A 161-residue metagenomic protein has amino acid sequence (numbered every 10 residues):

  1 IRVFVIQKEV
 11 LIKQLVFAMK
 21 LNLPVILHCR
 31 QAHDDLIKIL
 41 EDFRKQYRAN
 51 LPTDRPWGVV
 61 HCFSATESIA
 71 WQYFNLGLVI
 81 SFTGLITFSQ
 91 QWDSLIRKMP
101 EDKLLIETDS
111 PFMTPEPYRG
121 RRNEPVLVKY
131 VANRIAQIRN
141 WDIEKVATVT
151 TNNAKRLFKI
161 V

Functional and structural regions predicted by a protein language model:
I1, C62-A65, Y118-N123: Active-site-adjacent loop and "lid" segments of alpha/beta metabolic enzymes
I1-I12, R30, R122-K129, E144 (+1 more regions): Non-membrane alpha-helical structural segments and their capping/turn regions in soluble enzymes
V3-K103: Catalytic pocket-lining loop regions of alpha/beta-barrel enzymes, especially the amidohydrolase/enolase/GH5 lineages
F17, V126-V161: Mid-to-C-terminal alpha-helical segments outside catalytic/metal-binding sites
I39, P115, L157: Residues that scaffold the ATP/ADP-binding catalytic core of kinase and kinase-like folds
T87, T108, T150-T151: Ser/Thr-centric signal marking residues that sit in or immediately flank functional binding/regulatory motifs
I96, R119-L127, I138: Short amphipathic alpha-helical interaction segments
D102-E124: Short acidic/histidine-rich active-site segments
